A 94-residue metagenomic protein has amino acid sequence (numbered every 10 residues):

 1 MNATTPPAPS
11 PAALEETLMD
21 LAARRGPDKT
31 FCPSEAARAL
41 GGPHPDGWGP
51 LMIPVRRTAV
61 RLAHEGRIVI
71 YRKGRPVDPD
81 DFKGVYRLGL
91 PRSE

Functional and structural regions predicted by a protein language model:
N2-P11, R92-E94: Long, charged, low-complexity intrinsically disordered regions
P9-T30: Positively charged, polyanion-binding regions of nucleic-acid-associated proteins
A12, S34, I53-R56: An alpha-helix initiation/capping motif
D28-L40: Short acidic, hydrophobic short linear motifs in intrinsically disordered regions
G41-R57: Short, positively charged loop/turn segments that connect secondary-structure elements
R61-L62: Basic amphipathic alpha-helical segments that dock to polyanions
G66-R72: A short, conserved structural fragment
G74-E94: Short, cationic-aromatic polyanion-contact patches
